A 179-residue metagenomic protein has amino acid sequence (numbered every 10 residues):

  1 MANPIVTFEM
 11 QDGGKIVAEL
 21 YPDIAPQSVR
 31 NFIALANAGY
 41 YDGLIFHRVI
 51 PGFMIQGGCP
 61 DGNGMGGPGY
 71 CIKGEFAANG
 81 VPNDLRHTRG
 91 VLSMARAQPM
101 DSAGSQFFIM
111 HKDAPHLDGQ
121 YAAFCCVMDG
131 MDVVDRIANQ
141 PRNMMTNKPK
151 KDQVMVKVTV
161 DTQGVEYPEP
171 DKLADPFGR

Functional and structural regions predicted by a protein language model:
M1-R179: Cyclophilin-like peptidyl-prolyl cis-trans isomerases
